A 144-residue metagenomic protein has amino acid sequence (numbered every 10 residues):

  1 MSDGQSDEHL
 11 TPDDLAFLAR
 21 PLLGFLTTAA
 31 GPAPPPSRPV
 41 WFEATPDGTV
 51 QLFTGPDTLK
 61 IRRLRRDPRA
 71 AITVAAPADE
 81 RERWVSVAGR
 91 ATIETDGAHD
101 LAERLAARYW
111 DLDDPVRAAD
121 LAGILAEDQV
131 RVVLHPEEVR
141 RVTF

Functional and structural regions predicted by a protein language model:
M1-G24: Extreme N-terminal tail/first-helix region
S2-H9, R83-F144: Charged, gly/pro-rich active-site loop segments
D14, D57-R63, A98-L101, L105: Amphipathic alpha-helical interface surfaces
L15-A16, F42, R62, A122-I124: Short secondary-structure boundary/capping segments
A16-A19, R65-R66, A106, L125-A126: Alpha-helix boundary recognition
P21-P56, L64, A71-V74, R83-S86: Short beta-strand segments
T28-A30, V74-A78, L112-L121: A short, aromatic/hydrophobic, helix- or strand-capping loop or linear motif that either lines the entrance/gate
G48-T49, R69, R90, E138: Structural motif
